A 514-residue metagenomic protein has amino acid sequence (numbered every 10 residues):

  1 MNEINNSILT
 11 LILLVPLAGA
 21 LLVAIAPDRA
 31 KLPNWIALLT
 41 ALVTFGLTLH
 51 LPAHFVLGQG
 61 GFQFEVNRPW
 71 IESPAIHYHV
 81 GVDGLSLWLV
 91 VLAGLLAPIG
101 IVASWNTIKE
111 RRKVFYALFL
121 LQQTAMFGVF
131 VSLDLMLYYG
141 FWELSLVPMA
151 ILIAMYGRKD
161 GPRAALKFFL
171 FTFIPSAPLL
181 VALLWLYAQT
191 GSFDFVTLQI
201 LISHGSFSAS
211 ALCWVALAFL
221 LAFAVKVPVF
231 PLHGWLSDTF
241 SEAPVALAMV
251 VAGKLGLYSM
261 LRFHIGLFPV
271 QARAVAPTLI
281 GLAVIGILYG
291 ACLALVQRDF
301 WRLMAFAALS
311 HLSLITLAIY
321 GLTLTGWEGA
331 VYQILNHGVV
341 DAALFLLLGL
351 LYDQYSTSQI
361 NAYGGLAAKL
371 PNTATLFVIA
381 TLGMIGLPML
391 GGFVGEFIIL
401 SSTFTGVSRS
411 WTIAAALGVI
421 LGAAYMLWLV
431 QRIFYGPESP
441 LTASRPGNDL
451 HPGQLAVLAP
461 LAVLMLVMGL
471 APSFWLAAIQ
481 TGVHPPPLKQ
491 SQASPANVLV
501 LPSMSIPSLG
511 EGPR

Functional and structural regions predicted by a protein language model:
M1-I8, L22-F119, S192-I202: Transmembrane helix-loop-helix hairpins at membrane boundaries of multipass inner-membrane proteins
L9-T10, K31-A37, M136-G140, A276 (+1 more regions): Short, aromatic-rich membrane-interface segments at the entry and exit of alpha-helical transmembrane domains
T10-I25, L38-A53, V90-S104, Q122-T124 (+6 more regions): Central hydrophobic cores of alpha-helical transmembrane segments in multi-pass inner-membrane proteins across all
K31-L42, R163-F173, L370-T375, P452-P460: Alpha-helical transmembrane segments and their helix-start/interface "positive-inside/aromatic belt" motifs in integral
L39-H54, T172-L183, F377-M384, I420 (+1 more regions): Hydrophobic alpha-helical membrane-insertion segments
Q63-I71, D194-H204, S402, Q480-M504: Membrane-interfacial helical/loop segments at transmembrane boundaries in membrane proteins
I99-N106, T124-M136, M149-R432: Hydrophobic transmembrane alpha-helices and their helix-loop junctions in integral membrane proteins
L370-T373, M426-M504, R514: Cytoplasmic/organellar membrane-interface segments at the starts of transmembrane helices in multi-pass inner-membrane
